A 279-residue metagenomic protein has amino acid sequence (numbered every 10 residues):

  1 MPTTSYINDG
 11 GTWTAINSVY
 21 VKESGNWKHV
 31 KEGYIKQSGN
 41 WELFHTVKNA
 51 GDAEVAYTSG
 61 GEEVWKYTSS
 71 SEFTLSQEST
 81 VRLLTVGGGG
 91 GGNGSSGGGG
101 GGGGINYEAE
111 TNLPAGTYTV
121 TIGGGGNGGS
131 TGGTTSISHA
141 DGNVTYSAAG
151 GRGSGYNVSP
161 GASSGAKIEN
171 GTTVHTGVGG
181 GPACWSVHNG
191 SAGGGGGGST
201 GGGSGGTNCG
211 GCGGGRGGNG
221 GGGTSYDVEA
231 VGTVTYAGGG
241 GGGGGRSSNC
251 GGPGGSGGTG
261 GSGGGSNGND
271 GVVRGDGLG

Functional and structural regions predicted by a protein language model:
M1-T46: Intrinsically disordered, compositionally biased repeat/linker segments
V47-E72, T80-G279: Low-complexity, glycine/proline-biased repetitive segments and flexible coils/loops
